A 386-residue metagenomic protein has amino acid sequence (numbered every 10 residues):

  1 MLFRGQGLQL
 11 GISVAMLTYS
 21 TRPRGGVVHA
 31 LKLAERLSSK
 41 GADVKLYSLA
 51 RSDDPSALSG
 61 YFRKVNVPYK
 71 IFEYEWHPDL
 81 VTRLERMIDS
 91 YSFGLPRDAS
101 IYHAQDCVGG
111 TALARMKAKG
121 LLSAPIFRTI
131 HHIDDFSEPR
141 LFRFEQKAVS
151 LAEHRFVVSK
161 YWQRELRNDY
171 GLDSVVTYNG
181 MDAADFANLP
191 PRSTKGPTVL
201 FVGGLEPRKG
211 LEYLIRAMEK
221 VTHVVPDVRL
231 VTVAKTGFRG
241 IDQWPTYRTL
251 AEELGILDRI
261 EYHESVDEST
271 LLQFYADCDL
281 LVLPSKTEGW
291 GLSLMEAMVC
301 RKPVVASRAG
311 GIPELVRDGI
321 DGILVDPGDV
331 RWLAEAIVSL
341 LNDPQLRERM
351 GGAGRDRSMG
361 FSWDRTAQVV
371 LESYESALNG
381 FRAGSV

Functional and structural regions predicted by a protein language model:
L2-L8, M16-P23, L31, E35-R83: N-terminal strand-loop element at the rim of the active site of nucleotide-sugar-dependent glycosyltransferases
A15, R192-M218, L230-V231: Conserved donor-binding/catalytic core segment of Leloir-type glycosyltransferases
A104-G109, I130: Short His-centered aromatic/hydrophobic patch
W244-V266: Nucleotide-activated donor-binding/catalytic signature segment of Leloir-type glycosyltransferases, i.e., the conserved
V266, Q273-C278: Short alpha-helical donor nucleotide-sugar binding micro-motif in glycosyltransferases
K286: Aromatic "clamp/platform" in nucleotide-sugar-dependent glycosyltransferases that forms part of the donor/acceptor
P303-A306, V316: Short hydrophobic beta-strand element within catalytic cores of glycosyltransferases and related nucleotide-activated
D318-G319, I323-V330, S339-Q345, M359: Conserved acidic donor-binding segment of nucleotide-sugar-dependent glycosyltransferases
